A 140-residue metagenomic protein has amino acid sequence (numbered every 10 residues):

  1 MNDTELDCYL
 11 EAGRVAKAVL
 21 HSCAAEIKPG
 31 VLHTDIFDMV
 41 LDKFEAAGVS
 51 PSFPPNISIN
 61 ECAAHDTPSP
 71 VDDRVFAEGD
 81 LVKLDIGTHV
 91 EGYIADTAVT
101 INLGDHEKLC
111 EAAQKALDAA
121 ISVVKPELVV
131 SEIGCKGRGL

Functional and structural regions predicted by a protein language model:
M1-L140: Active-site neighborhoods and metal-handling regions in enzymes and metal-associated proteins
